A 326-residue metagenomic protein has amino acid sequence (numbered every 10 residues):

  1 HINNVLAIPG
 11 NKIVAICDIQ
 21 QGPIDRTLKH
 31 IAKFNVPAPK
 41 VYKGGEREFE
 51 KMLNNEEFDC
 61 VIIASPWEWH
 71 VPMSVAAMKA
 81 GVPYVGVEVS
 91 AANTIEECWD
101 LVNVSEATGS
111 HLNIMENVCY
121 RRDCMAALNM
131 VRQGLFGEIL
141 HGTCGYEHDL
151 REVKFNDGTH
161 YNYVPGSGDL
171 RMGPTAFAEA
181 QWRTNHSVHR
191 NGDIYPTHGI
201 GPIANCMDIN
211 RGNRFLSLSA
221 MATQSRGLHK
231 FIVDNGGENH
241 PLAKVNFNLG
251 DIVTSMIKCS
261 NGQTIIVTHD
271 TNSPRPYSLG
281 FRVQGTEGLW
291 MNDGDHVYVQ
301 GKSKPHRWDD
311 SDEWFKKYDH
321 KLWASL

Functional and structural regions predicted by a protein language model:
H1-V87, N93-H111: N-terminal glycine-/serine-/threonine-rich beta1-alpha1-beta2 phosphate-ribose binding loop of Rossmann-like
T108-N113, V118-N246, L289: Predominantly a Rossmann-like dinucleotide-binding segment in NAD(P)-dependent oxidoreductases
Y195-H198, N246-D251, K258-S260, P274-R275: A short catalytic or substrate-binding loop motif that flags glycine-/basic-rich loops and adjacent residues that bind
F215, I252-T254, S278-G280: Short, acidic/polar N-cap/turn motifs at the starts of alpha helices
G227-F247, K258-C259, E287-L326: C-terminal glycine/acidic-rich active-site capping loop/insertion
T264-S278: Glycine-rich phosphate/pyrophosphate-binding beta-alpha loops
